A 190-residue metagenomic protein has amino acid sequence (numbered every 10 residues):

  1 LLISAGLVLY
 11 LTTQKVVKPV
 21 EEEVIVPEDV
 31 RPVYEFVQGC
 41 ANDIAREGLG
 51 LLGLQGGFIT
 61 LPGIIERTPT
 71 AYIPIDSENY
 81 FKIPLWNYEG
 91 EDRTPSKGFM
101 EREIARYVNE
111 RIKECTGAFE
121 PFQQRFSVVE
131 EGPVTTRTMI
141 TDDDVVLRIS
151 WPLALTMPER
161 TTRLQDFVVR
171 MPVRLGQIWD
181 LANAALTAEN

Functional and structural regions predicted by a protein language model:
S4-N190: Long, compositionally biased, intrinsically disordered regions
